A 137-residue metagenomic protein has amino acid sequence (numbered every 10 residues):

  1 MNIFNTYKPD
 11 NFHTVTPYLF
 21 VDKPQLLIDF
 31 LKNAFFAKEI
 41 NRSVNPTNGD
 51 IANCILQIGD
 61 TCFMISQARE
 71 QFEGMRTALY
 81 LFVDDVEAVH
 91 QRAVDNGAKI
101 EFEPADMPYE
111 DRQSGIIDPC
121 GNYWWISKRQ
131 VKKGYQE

Functional and structural regions predicted by a protein language model:
M1-I28, T77-L79, S127-E137: N-terminal beta-strand motif that seeds the catalytic metal site of vicinal oxygen chelate
T6-P9, N48, C54-I55, R69-Q71 (+1 more regions): Short secondary-structure boundary/capping segments
N11, Y18-C62: Core segments of cupin and vicinal oxygen chelate
V15, I51-A52, T77, R112: Residue-level marker for the onset of beta-strands and adjacent loop->beta junctions in well-ordered domains
V21-Q25, Q57-I58, L79-Y123: Vicinal oxygen chelate
R42, T47, Q71, P108-Y109 (+1 more regions): A short acidic/small-residue loop/turn micro-motif
F63-A68: Conserved, structured core segments of small domains
